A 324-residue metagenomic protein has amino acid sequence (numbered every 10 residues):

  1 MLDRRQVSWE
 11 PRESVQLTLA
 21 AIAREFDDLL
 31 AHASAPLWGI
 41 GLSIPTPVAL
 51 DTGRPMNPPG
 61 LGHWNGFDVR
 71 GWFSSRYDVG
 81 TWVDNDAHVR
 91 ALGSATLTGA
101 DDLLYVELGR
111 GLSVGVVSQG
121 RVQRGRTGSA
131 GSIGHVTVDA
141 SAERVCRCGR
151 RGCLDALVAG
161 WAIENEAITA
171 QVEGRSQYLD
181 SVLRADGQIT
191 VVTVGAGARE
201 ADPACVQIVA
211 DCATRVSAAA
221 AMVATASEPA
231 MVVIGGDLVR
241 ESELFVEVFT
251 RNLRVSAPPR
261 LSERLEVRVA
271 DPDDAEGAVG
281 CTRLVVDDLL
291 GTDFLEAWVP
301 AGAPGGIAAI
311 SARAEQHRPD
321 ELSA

Functional and structural regions predicted by a protein language model:
M1-P36, T96-G99, A140, R150-A324: ATP-binding/phosphotransfer module of carbohydrate and carboxylate kinases, centering on a glycine-rich
P36-A162, V286-S311: Phosphate-binding/catalytic loop of phosphoryl-transfer enzymes
